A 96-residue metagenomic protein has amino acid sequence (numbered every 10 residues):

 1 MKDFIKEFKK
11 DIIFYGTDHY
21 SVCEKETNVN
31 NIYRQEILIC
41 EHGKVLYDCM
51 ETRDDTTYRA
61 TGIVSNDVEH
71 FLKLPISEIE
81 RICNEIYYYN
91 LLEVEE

Functional and structural regions predicted by a protein language model:
M1-E96: Terminal leader/tail segments of proteins
